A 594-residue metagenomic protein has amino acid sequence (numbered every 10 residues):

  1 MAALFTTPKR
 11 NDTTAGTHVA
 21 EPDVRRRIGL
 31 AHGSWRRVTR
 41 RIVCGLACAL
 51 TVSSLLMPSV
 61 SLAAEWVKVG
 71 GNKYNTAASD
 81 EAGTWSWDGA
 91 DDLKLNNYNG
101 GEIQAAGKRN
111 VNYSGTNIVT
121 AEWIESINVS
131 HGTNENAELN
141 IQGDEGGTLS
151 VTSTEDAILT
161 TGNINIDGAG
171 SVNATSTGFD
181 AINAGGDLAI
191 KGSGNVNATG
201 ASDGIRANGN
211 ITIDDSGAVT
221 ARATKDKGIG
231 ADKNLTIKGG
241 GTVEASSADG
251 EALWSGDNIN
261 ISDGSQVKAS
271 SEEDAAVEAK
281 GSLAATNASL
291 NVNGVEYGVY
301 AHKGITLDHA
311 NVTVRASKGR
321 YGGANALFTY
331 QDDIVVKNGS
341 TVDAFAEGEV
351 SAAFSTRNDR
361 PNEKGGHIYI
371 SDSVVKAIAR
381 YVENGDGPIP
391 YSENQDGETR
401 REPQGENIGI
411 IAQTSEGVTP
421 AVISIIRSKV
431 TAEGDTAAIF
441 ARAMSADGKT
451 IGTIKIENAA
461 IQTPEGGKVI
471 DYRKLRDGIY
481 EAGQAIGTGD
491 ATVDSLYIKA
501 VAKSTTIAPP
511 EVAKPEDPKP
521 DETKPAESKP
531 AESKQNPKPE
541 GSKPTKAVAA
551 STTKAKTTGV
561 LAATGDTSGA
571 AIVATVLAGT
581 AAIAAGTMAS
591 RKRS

Functional and structural regions predicted by a protein language model:
M1-A63, S594: Sec-dependent, cleavable N-terminal signal peptides
A3-L4, R10-T14, R25, R36 (+10 more regions): Low-complexity intrinsically disordered segments
L55-W66, A562-A563, T567-A570, S590: Sec-dependent signal peptide cleavage junction
A63-K514: A composition-driven surface/loop motif
L496-D566: C-terminal low-complexity, Ser/Thr- and acidic/Pro-rich disordered "stalk" regions positioned immediately N-terminal
G569-R591: A cross-kingdom C-terminal cell-surface attachment/processing module
